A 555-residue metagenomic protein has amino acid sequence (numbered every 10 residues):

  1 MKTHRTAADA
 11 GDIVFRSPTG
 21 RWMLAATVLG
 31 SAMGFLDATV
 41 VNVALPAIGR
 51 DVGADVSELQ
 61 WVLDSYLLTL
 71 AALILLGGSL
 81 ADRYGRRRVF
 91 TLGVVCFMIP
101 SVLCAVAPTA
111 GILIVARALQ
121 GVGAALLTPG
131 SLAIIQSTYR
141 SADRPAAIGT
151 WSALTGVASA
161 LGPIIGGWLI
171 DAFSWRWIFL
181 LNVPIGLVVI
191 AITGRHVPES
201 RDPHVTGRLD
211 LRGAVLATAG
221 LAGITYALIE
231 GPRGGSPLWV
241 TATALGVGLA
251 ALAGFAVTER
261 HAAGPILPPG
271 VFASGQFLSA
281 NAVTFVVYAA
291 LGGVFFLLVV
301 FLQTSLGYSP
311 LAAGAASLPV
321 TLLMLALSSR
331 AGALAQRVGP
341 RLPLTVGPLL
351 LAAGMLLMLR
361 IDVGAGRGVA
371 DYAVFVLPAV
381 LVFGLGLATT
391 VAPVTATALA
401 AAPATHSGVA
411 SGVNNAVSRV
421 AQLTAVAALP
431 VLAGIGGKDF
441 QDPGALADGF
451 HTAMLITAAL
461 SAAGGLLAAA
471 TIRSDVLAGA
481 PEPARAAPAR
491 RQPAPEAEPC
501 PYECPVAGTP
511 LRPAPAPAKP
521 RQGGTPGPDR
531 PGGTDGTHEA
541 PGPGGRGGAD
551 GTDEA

Functional and structural regions predicted by a protein language model:
M1-T19, T471-A555: Intrinsic disorder in cytosolic terminal tails and internal cytosolic loops of multi-pass membrane transporters
K2-R195, L344, A352, L356-L359: Transmembrane-helix bundle of Major Facilitator Superfamily
R21-V43, V56, P237-A244, A251 (+2 more regions): 12-transmembrane solute porter fold
I48-G49, L80-A81, I165-F173, L228 (+3 more regions): Interfacial helix-cap and linker-helix signal at transmembrane-aqueous boundaries of multi-pass secondary transporters
Y84-G85, Y139-A142, A172-F173, L209 (+3 more regions): Membrane-helix interface residues
P129, T150, T155-G167, L221 (+4 more regions): Glycine/proline-centered helix-kink
D171-T284, A290, Y308, T457-A458 (+3 more regions): Hydrophobic transmembrane-helix bundles of small-molecule transporters
